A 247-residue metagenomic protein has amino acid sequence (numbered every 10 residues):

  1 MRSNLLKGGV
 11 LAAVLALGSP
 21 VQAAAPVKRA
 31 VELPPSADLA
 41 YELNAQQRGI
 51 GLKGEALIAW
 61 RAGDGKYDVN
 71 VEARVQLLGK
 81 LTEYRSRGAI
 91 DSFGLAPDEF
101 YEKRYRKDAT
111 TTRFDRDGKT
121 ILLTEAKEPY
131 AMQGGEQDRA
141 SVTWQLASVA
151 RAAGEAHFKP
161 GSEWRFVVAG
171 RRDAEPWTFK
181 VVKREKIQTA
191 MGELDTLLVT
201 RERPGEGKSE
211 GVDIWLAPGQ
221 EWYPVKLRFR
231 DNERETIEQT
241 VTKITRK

Functional and structural regions predicted by a protein language model:
M1-V10: Bacterial N-terminal signal peptides that target proteins for export
R2, G18, A147, A152-E155: Intrinsically disordered, low-complexity segments enriched in Ser/Pro/Gly/Ala and basic residues
R2, V14, K28-A30, A40 (+2 more regions): Intrinsically disordered, low-complexity regions
G9-G18: Bacterial N-terminal signal peptides
S19-A23: Sec/Tat signal peptide C-region and signal peptidase I cleavage site
A24-D117, F158-K247: Acidic, serine/threonine-rich low-complexity disordered tracts
T110-A153: Hydrophobic, well-structured mid-protein blocks that either form specific transmembrane helices
